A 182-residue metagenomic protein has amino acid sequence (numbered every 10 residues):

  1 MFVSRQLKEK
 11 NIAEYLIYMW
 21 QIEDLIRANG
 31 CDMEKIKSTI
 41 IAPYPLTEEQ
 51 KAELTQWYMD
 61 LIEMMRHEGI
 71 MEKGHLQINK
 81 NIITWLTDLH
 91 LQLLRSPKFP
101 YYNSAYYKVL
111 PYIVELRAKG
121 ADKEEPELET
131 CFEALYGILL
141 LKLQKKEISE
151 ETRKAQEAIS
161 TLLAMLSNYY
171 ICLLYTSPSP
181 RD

Functional and structural regions predicted by a protein language model:
M1-Q6, I40, M65-R66, K108-K119: Short amphipathic alpha-helical segments and their helix-coil junctions
V3, P45, E53, I62-R66 (+6 more regions): A structural motif
S4-K73: N-terminal interaction modules that seed assembly of large macromolecular complexes
I12-M19, M33, L54, Y58 (+4 more regions): Short runs of predominantly hydrophobic/aromatic residues within well-ordered alpha helices that form helix-helix
I26, I62-M65, G69, L86-L94 (+4 more regions): A structural signal for well-ordered alpha-helices, especially hydrophobic packing surfaces of coiled-coils
L76-Y136: A charged, amphipathic interaction segment
E125-L174: Long amphipathic all-alpha helical oligomerization modules
Y175-D182: Conserved small/polar residues in nucleotide/adenosyl-binding loops
